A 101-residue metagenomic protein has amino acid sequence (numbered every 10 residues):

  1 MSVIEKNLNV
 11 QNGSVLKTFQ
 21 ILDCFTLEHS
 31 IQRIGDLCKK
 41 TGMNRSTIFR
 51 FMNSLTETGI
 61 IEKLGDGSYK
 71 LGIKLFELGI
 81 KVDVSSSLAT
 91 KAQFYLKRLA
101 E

Functional and structural regions predicted by a protein language model:
S2-S85: N-terminal helix-turn-helix
L88-A89: A conditional alpha-helix N-cap/helix-loop micro-motif detector
L96-E101: Short regulatory alpha-helical segment in sensory/regulatory domains of signaling proteins that mediates
